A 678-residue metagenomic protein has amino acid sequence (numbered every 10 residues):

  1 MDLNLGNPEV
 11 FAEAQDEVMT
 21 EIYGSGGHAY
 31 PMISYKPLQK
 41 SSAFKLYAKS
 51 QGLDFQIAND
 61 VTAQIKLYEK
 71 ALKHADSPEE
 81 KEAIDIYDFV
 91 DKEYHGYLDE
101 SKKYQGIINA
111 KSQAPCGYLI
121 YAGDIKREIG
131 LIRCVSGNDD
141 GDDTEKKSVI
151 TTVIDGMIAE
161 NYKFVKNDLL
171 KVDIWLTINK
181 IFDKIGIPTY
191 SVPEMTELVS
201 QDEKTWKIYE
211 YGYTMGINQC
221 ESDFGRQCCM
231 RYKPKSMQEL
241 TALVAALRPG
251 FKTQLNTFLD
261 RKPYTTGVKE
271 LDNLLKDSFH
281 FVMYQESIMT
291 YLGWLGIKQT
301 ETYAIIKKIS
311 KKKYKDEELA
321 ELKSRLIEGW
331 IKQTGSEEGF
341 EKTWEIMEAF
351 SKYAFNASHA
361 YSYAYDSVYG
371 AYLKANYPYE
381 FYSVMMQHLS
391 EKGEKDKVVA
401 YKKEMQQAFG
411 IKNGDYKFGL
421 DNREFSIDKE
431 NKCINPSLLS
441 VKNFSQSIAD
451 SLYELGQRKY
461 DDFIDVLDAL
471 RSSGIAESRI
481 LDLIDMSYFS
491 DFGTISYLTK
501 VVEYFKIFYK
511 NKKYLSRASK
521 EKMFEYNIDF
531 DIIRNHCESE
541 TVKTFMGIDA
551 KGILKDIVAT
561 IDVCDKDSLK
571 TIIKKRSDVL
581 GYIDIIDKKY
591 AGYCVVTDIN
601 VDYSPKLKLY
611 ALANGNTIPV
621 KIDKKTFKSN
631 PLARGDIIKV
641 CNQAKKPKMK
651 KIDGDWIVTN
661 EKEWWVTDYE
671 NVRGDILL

Functional and structural regions predicted by a protein language model:
M1-L678: Noncatalytic, beta-rich nucleic-acid-contacting surfaces in large DNA/RNA-processing enzymes
